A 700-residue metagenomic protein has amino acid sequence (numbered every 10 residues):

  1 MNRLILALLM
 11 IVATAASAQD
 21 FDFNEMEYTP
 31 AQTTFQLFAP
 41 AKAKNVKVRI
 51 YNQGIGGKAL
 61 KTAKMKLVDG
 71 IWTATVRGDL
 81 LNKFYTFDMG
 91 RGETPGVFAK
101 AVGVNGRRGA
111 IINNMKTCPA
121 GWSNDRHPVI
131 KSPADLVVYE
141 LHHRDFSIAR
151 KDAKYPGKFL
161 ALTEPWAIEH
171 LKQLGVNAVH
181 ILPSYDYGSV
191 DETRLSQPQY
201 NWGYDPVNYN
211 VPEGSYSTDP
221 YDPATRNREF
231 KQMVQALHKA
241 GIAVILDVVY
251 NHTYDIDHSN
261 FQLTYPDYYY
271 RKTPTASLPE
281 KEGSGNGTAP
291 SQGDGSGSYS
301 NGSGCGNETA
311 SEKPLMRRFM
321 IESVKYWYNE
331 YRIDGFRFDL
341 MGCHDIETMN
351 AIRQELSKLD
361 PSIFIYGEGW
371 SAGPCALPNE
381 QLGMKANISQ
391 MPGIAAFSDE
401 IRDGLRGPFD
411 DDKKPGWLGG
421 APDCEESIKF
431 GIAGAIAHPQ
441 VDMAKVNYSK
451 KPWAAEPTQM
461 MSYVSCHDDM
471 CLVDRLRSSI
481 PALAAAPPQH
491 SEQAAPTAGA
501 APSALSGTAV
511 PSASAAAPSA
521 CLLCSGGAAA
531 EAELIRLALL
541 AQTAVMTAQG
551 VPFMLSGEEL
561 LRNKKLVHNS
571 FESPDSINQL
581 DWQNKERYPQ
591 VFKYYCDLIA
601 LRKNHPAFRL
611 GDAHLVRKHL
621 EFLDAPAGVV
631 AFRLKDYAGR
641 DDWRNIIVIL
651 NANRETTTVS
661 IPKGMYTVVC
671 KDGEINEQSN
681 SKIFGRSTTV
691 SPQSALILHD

Functional and structural regions predicted by a protein language model:
L9-S17: Hydrophobic h-region of N-terminal signal peptides that target proteins for export in Gram-negative bacteria
Q19-T34, K66-E140, D145-P156: The feature marks proteins involved in alpha-glucan
T29-K44, H619-S660: Carbohydrate-binding surface patches
L37, K42-I55, T656-D672: Beta-strand-rich binding/interaction modules
A39, L81-Y85, S681-D700: C-terminal beta-strand-rich structural cap/linker in extracellular carbohydrate-active enzymes
G109-I112, R353-Q354, L359-A498, P502-A504 (+5 more regions): Conserved alpha/beta catalytic core and glycan-binding cleft of carbohydrate-active enzymes
H142-Y331, M341-D360, F364: Substrate-binding/active-site clefts of carbohydrate-active enzymes
S491-P496, S506, A538-A541, T547-G550 (+2 more regions): Glycan-recognition and catalytic regions of carbohydrate-active enzymes
